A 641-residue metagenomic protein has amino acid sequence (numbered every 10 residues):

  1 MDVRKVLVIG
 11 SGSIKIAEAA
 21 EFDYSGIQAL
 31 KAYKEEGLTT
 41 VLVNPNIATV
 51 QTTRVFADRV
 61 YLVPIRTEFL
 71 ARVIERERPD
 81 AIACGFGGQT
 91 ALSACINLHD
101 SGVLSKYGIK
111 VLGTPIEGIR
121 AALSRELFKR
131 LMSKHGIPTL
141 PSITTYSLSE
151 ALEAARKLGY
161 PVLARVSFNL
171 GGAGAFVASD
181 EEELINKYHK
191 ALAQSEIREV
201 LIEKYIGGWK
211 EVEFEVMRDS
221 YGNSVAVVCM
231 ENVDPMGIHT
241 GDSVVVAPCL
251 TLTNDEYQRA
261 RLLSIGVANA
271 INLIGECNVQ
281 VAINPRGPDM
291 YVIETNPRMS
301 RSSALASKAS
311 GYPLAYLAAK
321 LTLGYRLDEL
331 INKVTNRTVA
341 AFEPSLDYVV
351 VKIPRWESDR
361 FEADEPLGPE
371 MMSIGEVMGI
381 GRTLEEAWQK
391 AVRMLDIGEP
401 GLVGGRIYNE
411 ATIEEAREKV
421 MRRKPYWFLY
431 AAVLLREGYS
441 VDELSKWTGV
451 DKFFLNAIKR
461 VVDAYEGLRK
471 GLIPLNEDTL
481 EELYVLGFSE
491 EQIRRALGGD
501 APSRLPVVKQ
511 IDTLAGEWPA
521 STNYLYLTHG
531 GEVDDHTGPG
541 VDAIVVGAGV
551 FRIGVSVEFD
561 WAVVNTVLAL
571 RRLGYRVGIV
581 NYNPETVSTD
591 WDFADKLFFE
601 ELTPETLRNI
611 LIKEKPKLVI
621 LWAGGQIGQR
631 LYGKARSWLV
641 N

Functional and structural regions predicted by a protein language model:
R4, S13, D23, I27-Q28 (+16 more regions): ATP-dependent carboxylate activation and anion-phosphoryl transfer catalytic cores that bind Mg-ATP to form
L7: Beta1/beta-strand and adjacent pyrophosphate-binding region of the FAD-binding site in flavoprotein oxidoreductases
K34, H99, S105, S133 (+4 more regions): Anion (oxyanion) recognition and catalysis
A83, I620: N-terminal Rossmann-like NAD(P) cofactor-binding module of classical short-chain dehydrogenase/reductase
Q89-Y107, I627-W638: Short Gly/Thr/Asp-enriched flexible loops that form oxyanion-binding sites at enzyme active sites
I96, V103, G136, T144 (+2 more regions): Active-site/ligand-binding-proximal alpha/beta "capping" segment
K106-A175, S637-N641: A conserved helix-loop-beta module that forms one wall/lid of the active-site cleft in ATP-utilizing catalytic domains
E482, E491-D534: C-terminal amphipathic alpha-helical interaction region
